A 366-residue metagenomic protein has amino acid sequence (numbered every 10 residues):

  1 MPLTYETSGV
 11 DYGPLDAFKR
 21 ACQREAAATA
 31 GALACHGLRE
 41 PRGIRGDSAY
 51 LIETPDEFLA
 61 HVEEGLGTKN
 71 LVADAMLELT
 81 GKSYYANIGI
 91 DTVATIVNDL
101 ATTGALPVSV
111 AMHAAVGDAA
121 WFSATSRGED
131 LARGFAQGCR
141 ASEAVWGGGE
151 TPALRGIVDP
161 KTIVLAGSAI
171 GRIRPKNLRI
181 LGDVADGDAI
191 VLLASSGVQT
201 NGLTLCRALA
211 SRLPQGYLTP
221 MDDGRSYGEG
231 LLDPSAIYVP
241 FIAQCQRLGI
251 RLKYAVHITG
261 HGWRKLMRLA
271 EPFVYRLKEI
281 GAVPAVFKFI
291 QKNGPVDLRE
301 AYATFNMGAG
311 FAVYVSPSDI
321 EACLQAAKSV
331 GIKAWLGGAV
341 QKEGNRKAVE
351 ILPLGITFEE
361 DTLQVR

Functional and structural regions predicted by a protein language model:
M1-C35: N-terminal amphipathic/basic leader segments beginning at the initiator methionine
P2, K69-L79, L218-S226, E271: Gly-rich Lys/Arg/Thr-decorated short loops/hinges at beta-loop-alpha junctions or inter-strand turns that position
P2-G9, P14, A124-S142, V158-I163 (+2 more regions): Glycine-/charge-enriched secondary-structure boundary and capping motifs
A27, G31-S196, T357-E360: Glycine-rich phosphate/pyrophosphate-binding loop regions near the starts of catalytic domains
K69-L71, N177-L178, T200-L203, R264-M267: Short helix/loop capping segments that flank catalytic or ligand/cofactor-binding pockets
K82-I90, Y227-A236: Active-site pocket-shaping loop/turn-to-helix segments
G171-R174, I190, A194-T200, R207-A210 (+4 more regions): Glycine-rich beta-alpha junction loops
N177-Y227: Short, acidic (Asp/Glu-rich) active-site segment that either coordinates a divalent metal cofactor
